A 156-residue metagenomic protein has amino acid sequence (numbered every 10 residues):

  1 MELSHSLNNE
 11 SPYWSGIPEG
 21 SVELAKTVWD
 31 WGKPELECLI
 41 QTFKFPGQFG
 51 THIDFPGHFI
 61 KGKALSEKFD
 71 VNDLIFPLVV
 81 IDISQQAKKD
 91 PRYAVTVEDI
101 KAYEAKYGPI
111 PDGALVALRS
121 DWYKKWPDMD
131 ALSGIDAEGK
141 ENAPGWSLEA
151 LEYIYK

Functional and structural regions predicted by a protein language model:
M1-K156: Active-/binding-site microenvironments in catalytic and ligand-binding cores
